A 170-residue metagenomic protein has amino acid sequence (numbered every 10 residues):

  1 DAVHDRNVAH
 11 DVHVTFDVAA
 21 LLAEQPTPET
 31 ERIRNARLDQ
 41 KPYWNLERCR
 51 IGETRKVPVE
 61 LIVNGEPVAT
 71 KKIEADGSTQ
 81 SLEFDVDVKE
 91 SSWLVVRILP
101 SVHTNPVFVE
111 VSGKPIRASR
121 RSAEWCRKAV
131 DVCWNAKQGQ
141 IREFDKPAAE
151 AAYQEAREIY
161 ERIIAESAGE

Functional and structural regions predicted by a protein language model:
D1-E170: C-terminal functional module detector
